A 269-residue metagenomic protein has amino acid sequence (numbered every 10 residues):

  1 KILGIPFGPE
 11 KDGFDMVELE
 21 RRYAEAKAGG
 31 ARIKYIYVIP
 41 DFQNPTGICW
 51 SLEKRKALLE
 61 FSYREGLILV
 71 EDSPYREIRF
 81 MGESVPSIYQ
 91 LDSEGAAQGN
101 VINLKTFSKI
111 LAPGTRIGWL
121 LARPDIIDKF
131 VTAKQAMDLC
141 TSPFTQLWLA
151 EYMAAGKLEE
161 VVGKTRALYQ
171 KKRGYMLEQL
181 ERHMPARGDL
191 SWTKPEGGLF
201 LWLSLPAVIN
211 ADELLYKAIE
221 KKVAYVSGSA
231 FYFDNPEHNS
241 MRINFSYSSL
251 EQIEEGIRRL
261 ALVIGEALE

Functional and structural regions predicted by a protein language model:
K1-E269: PLP-dependent class I/II
